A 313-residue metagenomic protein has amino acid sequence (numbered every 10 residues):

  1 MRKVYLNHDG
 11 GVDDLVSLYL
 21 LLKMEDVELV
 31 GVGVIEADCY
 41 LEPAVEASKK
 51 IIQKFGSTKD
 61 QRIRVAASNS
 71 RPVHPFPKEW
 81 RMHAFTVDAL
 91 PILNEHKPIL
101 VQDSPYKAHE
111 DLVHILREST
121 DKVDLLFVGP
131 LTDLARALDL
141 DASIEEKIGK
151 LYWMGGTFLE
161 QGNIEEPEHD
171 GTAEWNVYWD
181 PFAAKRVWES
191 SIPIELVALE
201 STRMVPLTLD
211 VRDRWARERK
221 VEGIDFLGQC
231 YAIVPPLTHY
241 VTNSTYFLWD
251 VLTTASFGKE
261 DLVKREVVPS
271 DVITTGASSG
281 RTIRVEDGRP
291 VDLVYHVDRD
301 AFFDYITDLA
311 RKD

Functional and structural regions predicted by a protein language model:
M1, S17-L29, W175-Y178, F182 (+1 more regions): Conformational coupling and interaction surfaces
M1, V12, I92, H96 (+4 more regions): General secondary-structure edge motif
R2, V45-E118, E286-V297, A301 (+1 more regions): Metal-dependent C-N hydrolase catalytic cores
R2-K50, K97-L196, T202, L209: Active-site histidine-anchored catalytic micro-motif
L6-L15, S70-K78, E95-L100, I144-L151 (+2 more regions): Phosphate-binding glycine-rich loops and adjacent basic patches that engage nucleotide phosphates, nucleic-acid
A37, A67-R71, T86, G155-G156 (+2 more regions): Glycine-centered flexibility motif
K78-T86, E165-D170, D213: Short, surface-exposed amphipathic charged segments that create phosphate/polyanion-binding patches used for binding
